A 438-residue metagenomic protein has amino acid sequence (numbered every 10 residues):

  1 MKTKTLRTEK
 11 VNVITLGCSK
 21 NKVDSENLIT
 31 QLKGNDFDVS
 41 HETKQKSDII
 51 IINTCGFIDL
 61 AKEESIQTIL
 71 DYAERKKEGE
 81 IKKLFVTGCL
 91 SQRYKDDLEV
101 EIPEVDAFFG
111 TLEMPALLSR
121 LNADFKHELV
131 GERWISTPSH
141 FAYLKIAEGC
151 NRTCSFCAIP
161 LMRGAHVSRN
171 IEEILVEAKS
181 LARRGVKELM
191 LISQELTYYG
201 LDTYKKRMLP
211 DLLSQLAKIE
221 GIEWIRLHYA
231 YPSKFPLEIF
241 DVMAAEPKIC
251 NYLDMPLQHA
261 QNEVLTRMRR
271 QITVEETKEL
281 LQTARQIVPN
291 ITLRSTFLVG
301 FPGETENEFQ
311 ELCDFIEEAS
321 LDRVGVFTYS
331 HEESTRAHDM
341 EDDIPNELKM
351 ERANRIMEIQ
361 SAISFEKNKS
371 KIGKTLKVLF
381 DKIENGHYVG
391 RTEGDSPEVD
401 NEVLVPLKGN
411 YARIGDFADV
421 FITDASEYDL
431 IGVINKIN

Functional and structural regions predicted by a protein language model:
M1-Y199, E238, I249, L253 (+5 more regions): Proteins enriched for Cys/Gly/acidic motifs involved in redox and nucleic-acid/cofactor modification
C18, G200-G221, M268, H331-A362: Radical SAM enzyme [4Fe-4S]-AdoMet core and its adjacent flexible, acidic and glycine-rich loops/tails across
K82-G88, R93, L98, R183-N307 (+1 more regions): Conserved SAM/AdoMet-binding glycine-rich loop
I102-P103, D124-K126, R207-L209, M243-A245 (+2 more regions): Short, hinge-like loop/turn segments at secondary-structure boundaries
P115, R152, T197, N262-E263 (+2 more regions): Glycine-centered loop/turn positions within well-structured domains that cap or flank conserved ligand/cofactor-binding
C154, I174, L191, L227 (+7 more regions): Conserved, mostly hydrophobic/aromatic
S193, Y229, L257-H259, S295-V299 (+6 more regions): Active-site proximal loops enriched in glycine and acidic residues that flank catalytic Cys/His/Asp and coordinate
D339-N438: Terminal RNA-binding accessory module
